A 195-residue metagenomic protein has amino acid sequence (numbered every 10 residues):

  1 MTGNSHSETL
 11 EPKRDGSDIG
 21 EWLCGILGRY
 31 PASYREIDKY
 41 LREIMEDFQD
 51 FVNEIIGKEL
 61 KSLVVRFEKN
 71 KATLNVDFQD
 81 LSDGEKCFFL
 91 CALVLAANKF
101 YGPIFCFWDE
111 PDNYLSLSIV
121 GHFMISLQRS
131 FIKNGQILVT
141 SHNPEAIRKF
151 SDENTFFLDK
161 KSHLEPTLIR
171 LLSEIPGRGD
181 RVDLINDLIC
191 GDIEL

Functional and structural regions predicted by a protein language model:
M1-A96, Y101: Phosphate-coordinating catalytic segments in nucleotide- and nucleic-acid-processing enzymes
K86-C87, S116, L171-E174: Gly/Ser/Thr-rich active-site loops/lids in small-molecule metabolic enzymes that frequently grip phosphoryl groups
G102-P103, G135: Short coil/turn segments at beta-strand junctions that form active-site/ligand-binding loops
D109-E110: Walker B catalytic acidic pair
N113-L117, G121: Conserved D-loop-proximal element of ABC-family nucleotide-binding domains
G121-L195: C-terminal lobe/lid and adjacent interdomain/linker elements of RecA-like ASCE P-loop ATPase modules
